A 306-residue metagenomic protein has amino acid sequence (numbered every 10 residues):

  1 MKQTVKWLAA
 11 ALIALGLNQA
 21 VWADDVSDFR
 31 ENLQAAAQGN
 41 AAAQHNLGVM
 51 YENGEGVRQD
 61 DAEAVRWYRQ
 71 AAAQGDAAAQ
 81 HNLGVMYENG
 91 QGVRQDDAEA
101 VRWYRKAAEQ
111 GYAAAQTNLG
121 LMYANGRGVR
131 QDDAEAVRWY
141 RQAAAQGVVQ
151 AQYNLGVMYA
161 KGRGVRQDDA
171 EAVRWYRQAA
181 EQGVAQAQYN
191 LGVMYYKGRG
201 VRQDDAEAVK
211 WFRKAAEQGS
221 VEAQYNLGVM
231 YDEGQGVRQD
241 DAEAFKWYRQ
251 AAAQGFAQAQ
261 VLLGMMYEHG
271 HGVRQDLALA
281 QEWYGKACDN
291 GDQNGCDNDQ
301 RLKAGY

Functional and structural regions predicted by a protein language model:
M1-A9: Bacterial N-terminal signal peptides that target proteins for export
A9-N18: Bacterial N-terminal signal peptides
A10, R274-Y306: Terminal, low-structured helical/coil segments at or just beyond the last alpha-helical repeat
Q19-A23: Sec/Tat signal peptide C-region and signal peptidase I cleavage site
A37-N40, N53-E55, D60, A73-D76 (+18 more regions): Short helix-capping/linker turns of helical repeat alpha-solenoids
N46-N53, N82-N89, N118-N125, N154-K161 (+4 more regions): Hydrophobic face of amphipathic alpha-helices that form TPR/SEL1-like repeat modules and related alpha-solenoid
